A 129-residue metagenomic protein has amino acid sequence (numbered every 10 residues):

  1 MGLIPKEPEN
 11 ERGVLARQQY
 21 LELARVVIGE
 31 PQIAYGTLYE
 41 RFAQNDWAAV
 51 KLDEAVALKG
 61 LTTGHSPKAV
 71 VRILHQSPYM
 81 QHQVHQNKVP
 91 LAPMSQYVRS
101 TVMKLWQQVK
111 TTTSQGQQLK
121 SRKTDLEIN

Functional and structural regions predicted by a protein language model:
G2-S121, D125-E127: Modules that initiate DNA replication and primer synthesis
